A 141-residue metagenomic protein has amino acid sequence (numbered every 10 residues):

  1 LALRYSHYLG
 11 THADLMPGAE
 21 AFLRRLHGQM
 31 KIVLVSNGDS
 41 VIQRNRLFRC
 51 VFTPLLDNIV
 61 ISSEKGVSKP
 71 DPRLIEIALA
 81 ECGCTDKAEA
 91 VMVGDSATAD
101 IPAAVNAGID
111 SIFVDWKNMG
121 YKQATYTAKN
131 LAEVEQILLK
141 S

Functional and structural regions predicted by a protein language model:
L1-R4, L55: Extended, well-ordered alpha-helical scaffold segments
L3-V33, P72: Short, acidic loop-to-helix structural element flanking the phosphoryl-transfer center in phosphate-processing enzymes
E20, R24, V33-S141: Asp-based, Mg2+/Mn2+-dependent phosphohydrolase catalytic module
